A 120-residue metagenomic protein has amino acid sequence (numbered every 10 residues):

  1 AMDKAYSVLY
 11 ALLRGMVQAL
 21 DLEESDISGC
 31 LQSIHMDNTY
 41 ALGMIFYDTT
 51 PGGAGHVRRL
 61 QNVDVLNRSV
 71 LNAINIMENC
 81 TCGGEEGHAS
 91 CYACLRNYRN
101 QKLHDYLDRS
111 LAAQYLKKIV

Functional and structural regions predicted by a protein language model:
A1-V120: Extended, highly charged accessory segments
